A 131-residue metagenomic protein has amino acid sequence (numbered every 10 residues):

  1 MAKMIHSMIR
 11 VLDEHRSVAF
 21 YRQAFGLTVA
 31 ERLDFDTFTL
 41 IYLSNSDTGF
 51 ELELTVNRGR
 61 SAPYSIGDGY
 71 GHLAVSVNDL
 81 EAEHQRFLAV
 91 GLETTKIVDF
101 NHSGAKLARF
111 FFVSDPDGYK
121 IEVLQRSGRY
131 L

Functional and structural regions predicted by a protein language model:
M1-V18, Y70-V75, L124-L131: N-terminal beta-strand motif that seeds the catalytic metal site of vicinal oxygen chelate
A2, M8-E51: Core segments of cupin and vicinal oxygen chelate
F20, L80-R86: Short amphipathic alpha-helices within nucleic acid-binding modules
T37, G69, L107: Exposed loop/turn and edge beta-strand positions of beta-sandwich/beta-sheet ligand-binding modules
D47-F50, G59-S61, N78-A82: Short, charged/polar surface micro-motifs in flexible loops or helix N-caps
V75, H84-L131: Vicinal oxygen chelate
